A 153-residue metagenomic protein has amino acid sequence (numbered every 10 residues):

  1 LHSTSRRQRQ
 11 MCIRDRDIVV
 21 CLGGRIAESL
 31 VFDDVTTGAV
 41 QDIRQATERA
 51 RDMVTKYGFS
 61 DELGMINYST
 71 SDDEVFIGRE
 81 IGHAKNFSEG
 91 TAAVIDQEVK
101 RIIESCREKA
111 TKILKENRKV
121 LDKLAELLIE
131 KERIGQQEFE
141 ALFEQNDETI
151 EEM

Functional and structural regions predicted by a protein language model:
L1-H2: Short, exposed "boundary/linker" segments that immediately precede the start of a downstream structural module
R7-Q10, R14-M153: Soluble catalytic regions of large protease machineries
